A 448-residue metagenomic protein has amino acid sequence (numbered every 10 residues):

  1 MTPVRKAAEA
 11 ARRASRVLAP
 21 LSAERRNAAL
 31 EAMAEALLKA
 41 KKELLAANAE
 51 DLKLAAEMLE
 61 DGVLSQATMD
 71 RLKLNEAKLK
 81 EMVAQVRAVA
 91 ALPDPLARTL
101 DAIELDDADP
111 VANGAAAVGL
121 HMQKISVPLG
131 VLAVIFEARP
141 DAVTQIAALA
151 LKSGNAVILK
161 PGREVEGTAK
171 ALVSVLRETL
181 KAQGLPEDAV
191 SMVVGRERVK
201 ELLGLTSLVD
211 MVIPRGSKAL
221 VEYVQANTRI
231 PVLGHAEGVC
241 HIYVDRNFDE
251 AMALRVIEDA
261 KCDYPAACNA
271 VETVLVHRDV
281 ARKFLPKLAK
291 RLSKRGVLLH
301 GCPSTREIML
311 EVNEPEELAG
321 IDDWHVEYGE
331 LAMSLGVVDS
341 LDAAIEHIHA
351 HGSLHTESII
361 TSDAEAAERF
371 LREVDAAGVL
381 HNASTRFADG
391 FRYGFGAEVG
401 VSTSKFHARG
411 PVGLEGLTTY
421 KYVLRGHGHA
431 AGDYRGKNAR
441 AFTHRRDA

Functional and structural regions predicted by a protein language model:
M1-L120, L149: N-terminal Rossmann-like NAD(P)+-binding subdomain of aldehyde/semialdehyde dehydrogenases
T2, E137-D141, Q145-A156, A171 (+4 more regions): ALDH superfamily catalytic-core signature
A14-L21, A36-A40, D51, A55-M58 (+14 more regions): Change "in soluble alpha/beta enzymes" to "in soluble alpha/beta proteins
A14-P20, L74, V134, V274-V276 (+2 more regions): Short, well-ordered beta-strand elements within core beta-sheets of diverse protein domains
S22, R26, G154, V212 (+3 more regions): Residue-level signal for inorganic ion chemistry
A23-A28, L96, Q183-V190, D263-A270 (+4 more regions): Flexible, glycine/charged-enriched surface loops at secondary-structure junctions
R98-A251, R282: Rossmann-like NAD(P) dinucleotide-binding subdomain of oxidoreductase/dehydrogenase enzymes
L129, L318-A448: Conserved C-terminal structural/oligomerization subdomain of aldehyde/semialdehyde dehydrogenase
